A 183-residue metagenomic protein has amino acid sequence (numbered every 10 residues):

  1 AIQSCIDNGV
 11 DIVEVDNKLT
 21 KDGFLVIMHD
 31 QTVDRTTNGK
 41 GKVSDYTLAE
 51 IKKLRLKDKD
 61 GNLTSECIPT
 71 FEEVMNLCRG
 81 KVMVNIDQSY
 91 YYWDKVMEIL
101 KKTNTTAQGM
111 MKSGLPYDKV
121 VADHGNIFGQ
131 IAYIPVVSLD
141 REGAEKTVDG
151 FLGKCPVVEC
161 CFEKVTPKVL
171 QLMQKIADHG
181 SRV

Functional and structural regions predicted by a protein language model:
A1-V183: Phosphate-group recognition and catalysis centered on beta-loop-alpha active-site segments
